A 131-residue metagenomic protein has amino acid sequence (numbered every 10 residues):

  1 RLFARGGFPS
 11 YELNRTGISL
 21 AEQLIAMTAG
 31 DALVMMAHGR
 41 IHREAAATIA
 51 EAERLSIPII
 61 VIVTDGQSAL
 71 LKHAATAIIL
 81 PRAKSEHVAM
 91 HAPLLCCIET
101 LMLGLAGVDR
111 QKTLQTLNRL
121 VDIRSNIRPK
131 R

Functional and structural regions predicted by a protein language model:
R1-G107: Glycine-rich phosphate-binding loops that contact phosphosugars or nucleotide phosphates
Q111-R131: A short, charged, Gly/Pro-tolerant segment at domain boundaries
